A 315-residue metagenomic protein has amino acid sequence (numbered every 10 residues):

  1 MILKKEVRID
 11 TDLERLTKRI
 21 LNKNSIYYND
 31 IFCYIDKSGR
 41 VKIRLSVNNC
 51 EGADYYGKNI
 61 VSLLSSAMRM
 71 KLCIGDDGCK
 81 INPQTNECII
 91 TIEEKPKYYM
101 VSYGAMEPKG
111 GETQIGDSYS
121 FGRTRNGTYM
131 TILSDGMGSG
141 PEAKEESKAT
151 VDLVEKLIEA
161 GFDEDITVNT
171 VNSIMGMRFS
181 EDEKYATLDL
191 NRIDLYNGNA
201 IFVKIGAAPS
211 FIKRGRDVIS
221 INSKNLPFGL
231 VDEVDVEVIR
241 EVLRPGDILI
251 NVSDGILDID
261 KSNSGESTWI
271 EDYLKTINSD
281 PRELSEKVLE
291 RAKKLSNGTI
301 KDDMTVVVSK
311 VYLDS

Functional and structural regions predicted by a protein language model:
K5-D30, I35-G39, N59-V61, S65-P83 (+2 more regions): Catalytic core of PPM/PP2C metal-dependent serine/threonine phosphatase domains
S38-K42, K97-Y99, R125-M130, P245-I248 (+2 more regions): Short hydrophobic/glycine-rich mini-motifs in sensory/regulatory modules that couple input to downstream signaling
R44-A53, A207: A short interface-forming secondary-structure element
A67, Q84-G136, E142, A149 (+1 more regions): N-terminal entry segment of metal-dependent catalytic domains or homologous docking segments
E93-K95, S309-S315: Short beta-strand-to-coil "C-cap" segments at the C-terminal boundary of structured domains/repeats, marking
E94-S118, N172-R178, A208-R240: PP2C/PPM family metal-dependent serine/threonine protein phosphatase catalytic domain, recognizing the conserved
E112-N126, L188, S220-K261, N297-G298: Acidic loop->beta-strand submotif enriched in PP2C/PPM serine/threonine phosphatases
G136-A160, K224-L226, L243, D247-G298 (+1 more regions): Active-site-proximal, acidic helix/loop segment immediately C-terminal to a metal-coordinating Asp/Glu
